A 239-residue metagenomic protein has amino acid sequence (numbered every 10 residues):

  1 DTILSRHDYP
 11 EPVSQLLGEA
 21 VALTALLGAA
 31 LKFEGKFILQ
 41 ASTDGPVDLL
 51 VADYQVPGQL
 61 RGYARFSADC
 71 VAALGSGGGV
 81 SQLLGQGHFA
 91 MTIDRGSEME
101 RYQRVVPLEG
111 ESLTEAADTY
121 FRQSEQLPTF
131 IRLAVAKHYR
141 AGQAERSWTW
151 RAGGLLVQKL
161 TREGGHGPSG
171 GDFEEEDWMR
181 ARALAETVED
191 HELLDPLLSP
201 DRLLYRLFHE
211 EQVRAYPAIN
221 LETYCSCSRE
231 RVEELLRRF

Functional and structural regions predicted by a protein language model:
D1-P217: Interaction interfaces in information-processing and related assembly proteins
G110, S228-R229: Helix N-cap/beta->alpha junction signal
L156, Y224-C225: Active-site scaffold segments
F208, S226-S228: An internal, amphipathic alpha-helical element
N220-Y224, E233: Residues immediately within or flanking Cys/His clusters that coordinate Zn2+ in small zinc-binding modules
R229-F239: Iron-sulfur (Fe-S) cluster-binding segments and ferredoxin-like electron-carrier domains, especially [2Fe-2S]
